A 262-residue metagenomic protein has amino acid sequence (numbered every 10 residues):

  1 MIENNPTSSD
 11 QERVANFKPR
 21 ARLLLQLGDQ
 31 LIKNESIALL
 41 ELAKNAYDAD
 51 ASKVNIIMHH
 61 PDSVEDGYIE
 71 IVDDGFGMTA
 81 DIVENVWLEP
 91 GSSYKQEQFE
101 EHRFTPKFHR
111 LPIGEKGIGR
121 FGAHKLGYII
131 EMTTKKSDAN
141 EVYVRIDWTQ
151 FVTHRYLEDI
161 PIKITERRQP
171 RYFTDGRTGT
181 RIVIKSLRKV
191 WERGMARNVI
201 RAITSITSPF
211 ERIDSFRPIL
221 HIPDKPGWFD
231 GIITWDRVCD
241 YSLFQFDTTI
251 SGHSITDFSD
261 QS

Functional and structural regions predicted by a protein language model:
M1-S186, R193: GHKL (Bergerat-fold) ATPase N-terminal catalytic module, capturing the glycine-rich phosphate-binding loop and acidic
Y172-S262: Glycine/threonine-rich ATP-lid/beta-loop region of ATP-binding domains
